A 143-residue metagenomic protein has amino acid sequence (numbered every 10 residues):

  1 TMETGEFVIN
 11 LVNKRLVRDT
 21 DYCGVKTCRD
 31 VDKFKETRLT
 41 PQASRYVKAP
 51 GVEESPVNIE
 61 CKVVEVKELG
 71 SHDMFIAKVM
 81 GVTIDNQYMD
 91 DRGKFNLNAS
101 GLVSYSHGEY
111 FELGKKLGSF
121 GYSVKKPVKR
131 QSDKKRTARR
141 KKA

Functional and structural regions predicted by a protein language model:
M2-A143: Basic, polyanion-binding surface patches
